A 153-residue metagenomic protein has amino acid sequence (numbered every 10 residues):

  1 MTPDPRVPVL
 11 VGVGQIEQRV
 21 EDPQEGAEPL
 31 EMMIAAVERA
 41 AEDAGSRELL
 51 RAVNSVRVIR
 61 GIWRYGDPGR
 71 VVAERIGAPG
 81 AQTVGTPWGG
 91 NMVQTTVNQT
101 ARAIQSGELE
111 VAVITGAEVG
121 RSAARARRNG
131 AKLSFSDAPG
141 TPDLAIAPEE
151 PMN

Functional and structural regions predicted by a protein language model:
M1-P87, R102-L109, V113-N153: Conserved "HGTGT" condensation-loop signature of ketosynthase/thiolase-family condensing enzymes that catalyze
Q94-R102: Conserved phosphate-binding catalytic cores of ATP/NTP-utilizing and phosphoryl-transfer enzymes
